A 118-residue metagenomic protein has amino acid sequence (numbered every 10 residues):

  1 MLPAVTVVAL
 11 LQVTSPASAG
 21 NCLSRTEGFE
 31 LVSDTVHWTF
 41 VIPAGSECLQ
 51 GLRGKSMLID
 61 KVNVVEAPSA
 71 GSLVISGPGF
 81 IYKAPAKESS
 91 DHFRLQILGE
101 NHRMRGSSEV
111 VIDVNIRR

Functional and structural regions predicted by a protein language model:
M1-A4: Bacterial N-terminal signal peptides that target proteins for export
T14-S15: N-terminal signal peptide c-region/cleavage motif recognized by signal peptidases
A19-T39: Short N-terminal segments immediately surrounding and downstream of signal-peptide cleavage
G20-N21, N101-R118: C-terminal edge beta-strand
R25-T26, G51, Y82-K83: An extracellular/luminal cadherin ectodomain-centered signature
F40-G79: Surface-exposed or secretory-pathway low-complexity segments enriched in glycine-proline and Ser/Thr/acidic residues
G79-S90: Extracellular/luminal low-complexity segments enriched in Ser/Thr/Pro
S89-N101, I112: A short beta-strand micro-motif common to beta-rich folds, especially ectodomain repeats
